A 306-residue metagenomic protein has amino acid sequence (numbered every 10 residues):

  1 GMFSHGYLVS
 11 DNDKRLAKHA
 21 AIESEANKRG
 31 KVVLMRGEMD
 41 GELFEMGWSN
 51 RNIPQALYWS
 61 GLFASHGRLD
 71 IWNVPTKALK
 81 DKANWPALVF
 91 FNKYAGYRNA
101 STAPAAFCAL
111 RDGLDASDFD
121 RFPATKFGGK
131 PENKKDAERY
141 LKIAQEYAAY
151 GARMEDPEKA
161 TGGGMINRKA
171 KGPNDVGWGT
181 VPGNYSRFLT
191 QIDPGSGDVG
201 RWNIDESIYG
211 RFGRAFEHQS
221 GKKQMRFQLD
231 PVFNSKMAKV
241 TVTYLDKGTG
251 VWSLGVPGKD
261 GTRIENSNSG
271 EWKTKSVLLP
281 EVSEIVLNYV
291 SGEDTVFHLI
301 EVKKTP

Functional and structural regions predicted by a protein language model:
G1-G163, Y244-K247, P257-K259, N266-S267 (+3 more regions): Glycan-processing catalytic domains of CAZymes
A109, G113-N234, G255, E301-K303: Glycan-recognition and processing domains
A215-S283: Extracellular ligand-binding interfaces
